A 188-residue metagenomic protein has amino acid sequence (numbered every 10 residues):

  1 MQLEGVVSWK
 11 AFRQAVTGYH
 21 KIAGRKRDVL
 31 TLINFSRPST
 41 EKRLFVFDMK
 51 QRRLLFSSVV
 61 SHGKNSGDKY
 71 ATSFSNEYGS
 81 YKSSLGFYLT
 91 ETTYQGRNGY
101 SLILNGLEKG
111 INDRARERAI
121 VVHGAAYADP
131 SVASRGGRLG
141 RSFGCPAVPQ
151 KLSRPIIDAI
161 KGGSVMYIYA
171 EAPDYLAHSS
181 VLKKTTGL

Functional and structural regions predicted by a protein language model:
M1-F143, Q150-S164, E171-L188: Cell wall/extracellular polymer interaction/catalysis modules
